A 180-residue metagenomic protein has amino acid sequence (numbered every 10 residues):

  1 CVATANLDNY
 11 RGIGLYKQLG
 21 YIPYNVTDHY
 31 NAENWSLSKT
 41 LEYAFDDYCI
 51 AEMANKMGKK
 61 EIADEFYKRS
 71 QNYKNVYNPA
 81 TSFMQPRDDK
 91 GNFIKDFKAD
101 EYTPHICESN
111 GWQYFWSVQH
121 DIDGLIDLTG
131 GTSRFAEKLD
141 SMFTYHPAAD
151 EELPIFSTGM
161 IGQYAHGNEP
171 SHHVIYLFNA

Functional and structural regions predicted by a protein language model:
C1-T4, G20, Q163: A subset of signal/propeptide-processing and intrinsically disordered low-complexity segments in secreted/extracellular
A3-R11, Y30-N31: Conserved beta-strand-loop-alpha-helix junction that forms the acyl-donor binding cleft
D8-N25: Conserved active-site alpha-helix within GNAT-family acetyltransferase domains
E33-R69, N75-A180: Active-site core of glycosidic bond-cleaving carbohydrate-active enzymes
